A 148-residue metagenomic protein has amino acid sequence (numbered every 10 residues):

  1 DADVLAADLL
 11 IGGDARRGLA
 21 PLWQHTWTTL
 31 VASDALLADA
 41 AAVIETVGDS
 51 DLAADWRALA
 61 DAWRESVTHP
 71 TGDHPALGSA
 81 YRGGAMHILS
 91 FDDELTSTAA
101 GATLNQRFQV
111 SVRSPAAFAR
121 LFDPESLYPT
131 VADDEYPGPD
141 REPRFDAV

Functional and structural regions predicted by a protein language model:
A2, D34, F91-D93: Short secondary-structure boundary segments
A2-V31: Short, well-structured N-terminal submotif of metal-dependent ribonuclease cores
L5-A6, L37, L95-T96, F118-A119: A generic structural signal for short hydrophobic patches within well-formed alpha-helices
A6-L10, R64-H69: Short, flexible loop segments at the rims of nucleotide/cofactor-binding pockets, characterized by
L9-L10, A42, T98-G101: Short glycine-/acidic-enriched loop or helix-start segments at secondary-structure transitions that form or flank
L22-T68, P139-D146: PIN-domain endoribonuclease scaffold, especially VapC-family toxins
D73-S111: Acidic, metal-binding active-site segment of PIN/NYN-like and related structure-specific nucleases
T96-V148: Acidic, PIN/NYN-like endoribonuclease modules and their adjacent C-terminal/linker elements
